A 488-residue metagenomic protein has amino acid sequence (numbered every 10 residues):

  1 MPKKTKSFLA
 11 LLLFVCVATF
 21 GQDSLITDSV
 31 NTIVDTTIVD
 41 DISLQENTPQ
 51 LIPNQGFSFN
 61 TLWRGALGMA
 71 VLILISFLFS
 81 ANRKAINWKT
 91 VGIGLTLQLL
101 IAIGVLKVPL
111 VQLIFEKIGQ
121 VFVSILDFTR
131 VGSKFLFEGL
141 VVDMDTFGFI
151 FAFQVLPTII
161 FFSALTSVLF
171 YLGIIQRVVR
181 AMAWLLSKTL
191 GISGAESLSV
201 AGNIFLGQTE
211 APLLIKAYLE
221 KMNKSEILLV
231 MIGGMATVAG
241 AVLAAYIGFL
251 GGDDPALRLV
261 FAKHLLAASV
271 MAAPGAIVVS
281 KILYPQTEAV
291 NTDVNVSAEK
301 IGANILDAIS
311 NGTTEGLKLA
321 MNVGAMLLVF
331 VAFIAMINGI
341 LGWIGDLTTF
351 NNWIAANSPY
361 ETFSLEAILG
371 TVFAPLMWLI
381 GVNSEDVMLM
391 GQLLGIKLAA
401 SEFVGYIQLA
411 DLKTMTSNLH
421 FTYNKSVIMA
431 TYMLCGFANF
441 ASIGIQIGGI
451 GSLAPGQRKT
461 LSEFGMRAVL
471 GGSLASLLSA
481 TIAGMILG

Functional and structural regions predicted by a protein language model:
K3-T5, G21-V30, V34-A152, D307-S310 (+2 more regions): N-terminal alpha-helical transmembrane segments of multi-pass membrane transport and channel/translocase proteins
L13-A18, G68-F79, G94-L106, I159-V168 (+6 more regions): Hydrophobic core segments of alpha-helical transmembrane domains in multi-pass membrane transport and ion-translocation
F57-M69, Q154, F363-S364, T431-N439: Structural signature of hydrophobic alpha-helical transmembrane segments
G68, V111, F128, G173-I175 (+2 more regions): Short, membrane-interfacial amphipathic segments enriched in basic
F128-I192: Hydrophobic alpha-helical hairpins/lids featuring a short glycine-rich hinge
T189-L250, I305, G391-I482: Alpha-helical membrane segments and immediately flanking helix-loop junctions that form or couple to the substrate/ion
V270-L319: Long, contiguous bundles of hydrophobic transmembrane helices that form the permeation core of multi-pass
L317-T414: Transmembrane helical segments that form the transport core of multi-pass membrane transport proteins
